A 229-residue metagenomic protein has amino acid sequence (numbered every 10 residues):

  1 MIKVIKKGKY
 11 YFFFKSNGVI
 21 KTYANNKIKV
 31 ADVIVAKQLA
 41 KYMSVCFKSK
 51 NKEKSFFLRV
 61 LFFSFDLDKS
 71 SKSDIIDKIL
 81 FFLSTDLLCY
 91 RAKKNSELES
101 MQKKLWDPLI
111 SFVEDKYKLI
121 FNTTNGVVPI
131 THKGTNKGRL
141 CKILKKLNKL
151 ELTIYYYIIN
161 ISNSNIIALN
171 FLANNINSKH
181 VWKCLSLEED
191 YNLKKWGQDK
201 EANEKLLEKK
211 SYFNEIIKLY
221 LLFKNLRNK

Functional and structural regions predicted by a protein language model:
M1-S70: An N-terminal structural lobe/cap that precedes and organizes the functional/catalytic core across diverse proteins
N26-V30, L87-Y90, E97, I167: Short cationic amphipathic helices and targeting signals
A31-I34, Q38, S70, K104 (+3 more regions): Conserved active-site and cofactor/substrate-binding residues in soluble primary-metabolism enzymes
L39-A40, I167-F171: Buried hydrophobic packing segments
S73-R139: Internal, conserved structured core segments that host functional sites
T123-L169: A contiguous pocket-lining binding segment that forms or flanks enzyme active sites
L172-K224: Accessory, usually C-terminal, subdomains that scaffold auxiliary metal cofactors
